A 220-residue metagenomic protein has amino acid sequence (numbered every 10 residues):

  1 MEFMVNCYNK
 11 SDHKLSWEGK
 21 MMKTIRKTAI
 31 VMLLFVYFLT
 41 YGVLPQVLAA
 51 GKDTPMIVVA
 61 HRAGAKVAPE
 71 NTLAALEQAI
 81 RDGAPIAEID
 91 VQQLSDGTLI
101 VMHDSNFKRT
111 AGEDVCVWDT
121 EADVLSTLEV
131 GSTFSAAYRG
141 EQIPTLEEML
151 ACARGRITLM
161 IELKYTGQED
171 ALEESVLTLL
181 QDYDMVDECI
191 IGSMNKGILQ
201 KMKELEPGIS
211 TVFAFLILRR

Functional and structural regions predicted by a protein language model:
M1, M21-M22: Initiator methionine at the very start of the polypeptide chain
F3-V5, H13-K14: N-terminal amphipathic/hydrophobic targeting modules at extreme N-termini, encompassing cleavable Sec/SRP-type signal
N6-Y8, W17, K23-V31, F35-R220: Phosphate-group recognition and catalysis centered on beta-loop-alpha active-site segments
